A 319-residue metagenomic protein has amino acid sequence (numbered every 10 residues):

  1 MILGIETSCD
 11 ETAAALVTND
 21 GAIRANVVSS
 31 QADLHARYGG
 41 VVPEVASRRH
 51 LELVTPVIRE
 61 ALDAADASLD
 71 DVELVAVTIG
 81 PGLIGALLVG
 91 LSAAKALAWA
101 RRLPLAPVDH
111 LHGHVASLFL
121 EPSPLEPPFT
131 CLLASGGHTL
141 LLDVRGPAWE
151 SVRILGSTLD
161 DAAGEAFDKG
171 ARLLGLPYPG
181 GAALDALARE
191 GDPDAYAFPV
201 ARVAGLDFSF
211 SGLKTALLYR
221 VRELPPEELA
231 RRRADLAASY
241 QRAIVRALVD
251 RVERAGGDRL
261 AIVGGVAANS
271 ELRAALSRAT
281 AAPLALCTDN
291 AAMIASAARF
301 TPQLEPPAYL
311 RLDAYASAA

Functional and structural regions predicted by a protein language model:
M1-A319: Acidic, glycine-enriched active-site microenvironments
